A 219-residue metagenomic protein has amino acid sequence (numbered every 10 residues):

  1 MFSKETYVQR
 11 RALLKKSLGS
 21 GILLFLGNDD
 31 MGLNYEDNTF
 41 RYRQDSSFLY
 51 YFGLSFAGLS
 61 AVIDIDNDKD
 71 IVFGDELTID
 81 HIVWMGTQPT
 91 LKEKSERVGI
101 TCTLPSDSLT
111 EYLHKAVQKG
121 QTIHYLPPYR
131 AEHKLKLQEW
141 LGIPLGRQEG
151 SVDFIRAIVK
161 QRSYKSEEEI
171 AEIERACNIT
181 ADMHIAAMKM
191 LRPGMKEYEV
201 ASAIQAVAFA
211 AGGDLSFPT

Functional and structural regions predicted by a protein language model:
M1-A181: A composition/biophysics-driven feature that prefers long, compositionally simple stretches
G19-E36, E174-T219: Active-site cores enriched in adjacent His and Asp/Glu residues with nearby glycine-rich loops that coordinate divalent
